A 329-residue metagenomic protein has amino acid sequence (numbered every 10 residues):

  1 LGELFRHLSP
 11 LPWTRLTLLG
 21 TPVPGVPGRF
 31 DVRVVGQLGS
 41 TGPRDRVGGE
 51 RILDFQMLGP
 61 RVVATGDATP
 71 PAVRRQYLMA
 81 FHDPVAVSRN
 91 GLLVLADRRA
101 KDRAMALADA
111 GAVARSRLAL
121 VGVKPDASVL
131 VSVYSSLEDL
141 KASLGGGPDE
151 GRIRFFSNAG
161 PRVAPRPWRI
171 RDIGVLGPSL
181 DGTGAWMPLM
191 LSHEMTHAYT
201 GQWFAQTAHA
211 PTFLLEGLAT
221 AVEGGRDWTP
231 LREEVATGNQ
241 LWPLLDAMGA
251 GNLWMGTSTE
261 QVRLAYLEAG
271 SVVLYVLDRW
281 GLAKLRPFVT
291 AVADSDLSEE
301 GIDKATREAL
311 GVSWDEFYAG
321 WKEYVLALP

Functional and structural regions predicted by a protein language model:
L1-P27: Short solvent-exposed beta->alpha transition segments
W13, P27-R29, E50, R89 (+1 more regions): Extracytoplasmic
G25-L38: A short hydrophobic beta-strand element
S40-D83: Short beta-strand edge/turn micro-motifs at domain boundaries
A64-A68, A142-G145, R232-E234, F288: Short, solvent-exposed loop/turn and secondary-structure capping segments
H82-V85, R89, L215: Peptidyl-prolyl cis-trans isomerase
S88-T207, P211, W228, S298-G301: Juxtacatalytic substrate-recognition/specificity segment
N158-I170, A185-M190, A205-P329: Acidic/His/Gly-enriched intrinsically disordered linker/tail segments that often contain short helix/coil "MoRF-like"
